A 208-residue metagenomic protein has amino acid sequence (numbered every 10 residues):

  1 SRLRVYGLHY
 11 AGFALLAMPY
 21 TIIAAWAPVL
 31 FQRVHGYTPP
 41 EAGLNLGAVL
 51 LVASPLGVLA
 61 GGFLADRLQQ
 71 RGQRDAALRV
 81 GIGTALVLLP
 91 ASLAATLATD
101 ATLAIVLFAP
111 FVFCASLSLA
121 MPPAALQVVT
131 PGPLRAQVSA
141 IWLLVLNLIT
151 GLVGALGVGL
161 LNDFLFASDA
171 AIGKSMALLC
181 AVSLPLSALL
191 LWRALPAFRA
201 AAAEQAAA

Functional and structural regions predicted by a protein language model:
L3-L59, A115-P123, T150-V158: Extracytoplasmic gate region of multi-pass secondary transporters
Y10, G43-L44, I82, A136-I141: Conserved glycine-rich helix-kink/hinge and helix-boundary motifs of the Major Facilitator Superfamily
F13, A17, F108-V112, L143 (+1 more regions): Helical-face signature of the major facilitator-like transporter fold
T38, A76-R79, L160-V182: A membrane-interface helix-boundary motif in multi-pass transporters
G57-Q73, N162-D163: Helix-to-loop junctions at the C-terminal end of transmembrane segments in multipass secondary transporters
V58, V129, P133-F166: A late C-terminal transmembrane helix in Major Facilitator Superfamily
R74-P122, C180: C-terminal transmembrane helical hairpin of 12-TM major facilitator-type secondary transporters
L89-A98, A177-A208: Multi-pass alpha-helical transporter architecture, strongest for 12-TM Major Facilitator/SLC carriers used
